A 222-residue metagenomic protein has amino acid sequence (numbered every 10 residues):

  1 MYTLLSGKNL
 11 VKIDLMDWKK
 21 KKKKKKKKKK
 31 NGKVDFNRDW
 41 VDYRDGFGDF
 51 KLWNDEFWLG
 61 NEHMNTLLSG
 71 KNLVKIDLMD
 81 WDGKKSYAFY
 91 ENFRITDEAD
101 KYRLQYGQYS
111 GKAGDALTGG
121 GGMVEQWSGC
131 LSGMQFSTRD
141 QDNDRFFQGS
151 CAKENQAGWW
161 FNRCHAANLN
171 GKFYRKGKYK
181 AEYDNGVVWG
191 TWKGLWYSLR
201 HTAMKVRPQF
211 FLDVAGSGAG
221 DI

Functional and structural regions predicted by a protein language model:
M1, K19, K29-V34, Q141-W160: Hydrophobic/aromatic-rich, well-ordered segments within soluble, folded domains that form packed cores
M1-W18, K26-S132, Y179: Extracellular beta-rich globular recognition domains, centered on the fibrinogen C-terminal
H63-T66, R139-D142, Q148-G149, G194-L195: Beta-strand elements of modular eukaryotic interaction domains
M79, C130, E154-N155, Q209-F210 (+1 more regions): Long mid-to-C-terminal scaffolding/interaction modules that assemble large complexes
G119-F146, A152: Secreted, propeptide-processed cysteine-rich mini-domains
F146-G194, S198: Glycine-anchored, exposed beta-strand/edge motif detector
Y183-I222: C-terminal helix/juxtamembrane-tail motif
